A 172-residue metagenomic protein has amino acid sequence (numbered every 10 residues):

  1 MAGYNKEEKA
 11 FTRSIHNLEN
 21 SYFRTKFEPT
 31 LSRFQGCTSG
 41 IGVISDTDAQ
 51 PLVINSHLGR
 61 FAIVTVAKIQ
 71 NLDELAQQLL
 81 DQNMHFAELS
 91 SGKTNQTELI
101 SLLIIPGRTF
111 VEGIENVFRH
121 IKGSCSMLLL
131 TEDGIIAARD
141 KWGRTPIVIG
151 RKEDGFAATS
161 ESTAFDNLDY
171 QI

Functional and structural regions predicted by a protein language model:
M1-I172: Conserved short alpha-helical segments that host acidic/polar catalytic motifs at enzyme active sites
